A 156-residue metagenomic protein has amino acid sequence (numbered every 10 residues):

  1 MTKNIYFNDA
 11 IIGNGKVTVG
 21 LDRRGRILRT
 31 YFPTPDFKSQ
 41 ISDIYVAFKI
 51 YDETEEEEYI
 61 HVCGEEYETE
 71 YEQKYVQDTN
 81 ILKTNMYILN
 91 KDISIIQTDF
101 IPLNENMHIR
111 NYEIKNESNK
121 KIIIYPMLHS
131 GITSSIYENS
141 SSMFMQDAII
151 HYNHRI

Functional and structural regions predicted by a protein language model:
M1-I156: Terminal accessory carbohydrate-recognition/targeting modules of carbohydrate-active enzymes
